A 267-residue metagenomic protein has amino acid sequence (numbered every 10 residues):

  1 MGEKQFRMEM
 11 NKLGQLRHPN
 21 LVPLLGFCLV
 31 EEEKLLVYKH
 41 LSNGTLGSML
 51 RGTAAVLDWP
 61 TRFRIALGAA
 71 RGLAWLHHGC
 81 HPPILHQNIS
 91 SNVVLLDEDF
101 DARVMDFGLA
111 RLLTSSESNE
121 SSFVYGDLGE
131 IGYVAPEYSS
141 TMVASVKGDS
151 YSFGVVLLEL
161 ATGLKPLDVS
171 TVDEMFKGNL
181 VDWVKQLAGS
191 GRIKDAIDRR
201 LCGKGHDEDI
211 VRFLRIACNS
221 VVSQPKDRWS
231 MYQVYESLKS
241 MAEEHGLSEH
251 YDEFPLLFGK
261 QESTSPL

Functional and structural regions predicted by a protein language model:
M1-L267: Conserved eukaryotic protein kinase-like
